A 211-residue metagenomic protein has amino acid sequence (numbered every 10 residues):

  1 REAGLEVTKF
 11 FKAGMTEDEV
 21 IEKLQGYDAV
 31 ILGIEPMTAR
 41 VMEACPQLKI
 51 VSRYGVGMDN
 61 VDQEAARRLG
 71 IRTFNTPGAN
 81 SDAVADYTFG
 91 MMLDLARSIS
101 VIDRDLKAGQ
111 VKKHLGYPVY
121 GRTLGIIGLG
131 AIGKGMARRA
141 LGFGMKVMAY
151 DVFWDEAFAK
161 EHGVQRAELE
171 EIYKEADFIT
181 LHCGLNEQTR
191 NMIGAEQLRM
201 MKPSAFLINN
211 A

Functional and structural regions predicted by a protein language model:
R1-Y27, A157: N-terminal glycine-/charge-rich "phosphate-binding" loop or analogous flexible N-terminal tail
T16, D28-D103, G116-Y117, L207: Phosphate/diphosphate ligand-binding glycine-rich loop within oxidoreductases
T16-V20, P36-R40, E168-E171, I193-Q197: Short acidic active-site motifs
I21-A29, P46-L48, K174-I179, K202-A205: Short acidic/histidine-rich motifs immediately flanking catalytic phosphotransfer sites in two-component signaling
E35, V56, D177, C183-L185 (+1 more regions): Short glycine-/small-residue-rich Rossmann-like dinucleotide-binding loops
H114-P203: Rossmann-like dinucleotide/phosphate-binding beta-alpha-beta segment
